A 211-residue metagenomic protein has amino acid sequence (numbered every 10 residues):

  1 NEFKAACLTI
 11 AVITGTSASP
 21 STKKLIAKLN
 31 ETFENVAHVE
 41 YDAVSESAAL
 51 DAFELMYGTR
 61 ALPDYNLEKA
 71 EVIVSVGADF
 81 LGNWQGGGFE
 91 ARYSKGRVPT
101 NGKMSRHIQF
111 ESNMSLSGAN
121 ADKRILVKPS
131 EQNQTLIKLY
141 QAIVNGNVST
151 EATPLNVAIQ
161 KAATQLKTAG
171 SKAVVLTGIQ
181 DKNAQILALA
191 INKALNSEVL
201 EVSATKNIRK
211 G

Functional and structural regions predicted by a protein language model:
N1-G211: Cofactor-pocket helix-loop regions in the catalytic cores of large enzyme subunits
